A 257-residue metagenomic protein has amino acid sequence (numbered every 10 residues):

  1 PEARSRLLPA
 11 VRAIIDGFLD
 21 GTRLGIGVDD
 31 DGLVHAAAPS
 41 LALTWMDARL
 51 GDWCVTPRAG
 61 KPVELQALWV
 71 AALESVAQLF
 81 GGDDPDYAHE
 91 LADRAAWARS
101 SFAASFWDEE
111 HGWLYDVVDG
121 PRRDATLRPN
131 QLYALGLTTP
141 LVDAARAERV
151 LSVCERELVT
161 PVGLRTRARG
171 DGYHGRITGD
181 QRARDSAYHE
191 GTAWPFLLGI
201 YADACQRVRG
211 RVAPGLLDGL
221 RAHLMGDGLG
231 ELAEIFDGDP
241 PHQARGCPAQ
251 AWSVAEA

Functional and structural regions predicted by a protein language model:
P1-D47, V63-Q66, V70, W194-A213 (+2 more regions): Aromatic-rich carbohydrate-recognition surfaces in CAZymes
E2-R6, P57, E64, D83-D93 (+4 more regions): A structural signal for alpha-helical segments
D16-H35, L68-I177, A222-V254: Catalytic cores of carbohydrate-active enzymes
A38-K61, D116, G120, G179-A187 (+1 more regions): Acidic/His metal-coordination segments adjacent to aromatic residues that form catalytic metal sites in metalloenzymes
V55-T56, V142, V162-L164, R182 (+1 more regions): Short, surface-exposed, polar/charged, turn-prone segments marking secondary-structure boundaries
P140, H174, T178-A213: C-terminal substrate/ligand-recognition segments
L151, E155, D185, A202-D203 (+2 more regions): Generic hydrophobic alpha-helical scaffold/packing signal
